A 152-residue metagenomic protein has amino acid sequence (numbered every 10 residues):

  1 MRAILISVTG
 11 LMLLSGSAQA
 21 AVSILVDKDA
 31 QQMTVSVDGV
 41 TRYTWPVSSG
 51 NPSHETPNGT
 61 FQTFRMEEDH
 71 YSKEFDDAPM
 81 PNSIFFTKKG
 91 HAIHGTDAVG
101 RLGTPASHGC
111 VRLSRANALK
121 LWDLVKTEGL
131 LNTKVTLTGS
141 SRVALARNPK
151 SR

Functional and structural regions predicted by a protein language model:
M1-I4: Positively charged n-region of N-terminal signal peptides that target proteins for export
S7-V8, A18: Cleavable N-terminal signal peptides
A18-S53, P57-T60, P81-S83: Cell wall/extracellular polymer interaction/catalysis modules
T34-S36, F64, H94: Beta-strand residues in well-ordered beta-sheet regions across diverse protein folds
V47-S49, R65, G95: Active-site donor-binding loop signature of nucleotide-sugar glycosyltransferases
E55-T60, E67-R152: Exported/periplasmic cell-wall-interacting domains
